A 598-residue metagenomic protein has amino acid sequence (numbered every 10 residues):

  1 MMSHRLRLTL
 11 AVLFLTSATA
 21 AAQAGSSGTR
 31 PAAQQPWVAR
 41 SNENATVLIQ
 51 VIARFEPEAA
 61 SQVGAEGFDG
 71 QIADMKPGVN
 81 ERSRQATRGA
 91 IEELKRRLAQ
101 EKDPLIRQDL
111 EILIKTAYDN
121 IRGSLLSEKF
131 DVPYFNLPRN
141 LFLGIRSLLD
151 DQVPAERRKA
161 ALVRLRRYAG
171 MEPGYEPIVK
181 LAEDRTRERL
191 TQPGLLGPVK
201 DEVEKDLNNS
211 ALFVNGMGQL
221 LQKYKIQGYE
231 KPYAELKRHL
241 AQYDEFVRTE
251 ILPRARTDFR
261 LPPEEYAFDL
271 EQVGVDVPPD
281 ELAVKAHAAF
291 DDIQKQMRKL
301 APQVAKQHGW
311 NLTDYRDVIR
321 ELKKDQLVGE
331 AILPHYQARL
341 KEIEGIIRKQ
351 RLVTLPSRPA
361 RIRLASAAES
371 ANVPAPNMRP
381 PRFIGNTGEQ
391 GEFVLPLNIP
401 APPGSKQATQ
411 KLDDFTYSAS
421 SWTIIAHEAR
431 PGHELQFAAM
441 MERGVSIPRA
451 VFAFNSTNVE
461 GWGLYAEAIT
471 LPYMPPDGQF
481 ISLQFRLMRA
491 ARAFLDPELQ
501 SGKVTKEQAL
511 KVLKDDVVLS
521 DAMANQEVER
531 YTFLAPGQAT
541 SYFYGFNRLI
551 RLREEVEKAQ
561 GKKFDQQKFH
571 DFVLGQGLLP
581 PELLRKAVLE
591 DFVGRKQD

Functional and structural regions predicted by a protein language model:
M1-H4: N-terminal secretory signal peptides that target proteins for export/translocation
R7-A20: Bacterial N-terminal signal peptides
Q23-D598: N-terminal maturation segment of proteins
